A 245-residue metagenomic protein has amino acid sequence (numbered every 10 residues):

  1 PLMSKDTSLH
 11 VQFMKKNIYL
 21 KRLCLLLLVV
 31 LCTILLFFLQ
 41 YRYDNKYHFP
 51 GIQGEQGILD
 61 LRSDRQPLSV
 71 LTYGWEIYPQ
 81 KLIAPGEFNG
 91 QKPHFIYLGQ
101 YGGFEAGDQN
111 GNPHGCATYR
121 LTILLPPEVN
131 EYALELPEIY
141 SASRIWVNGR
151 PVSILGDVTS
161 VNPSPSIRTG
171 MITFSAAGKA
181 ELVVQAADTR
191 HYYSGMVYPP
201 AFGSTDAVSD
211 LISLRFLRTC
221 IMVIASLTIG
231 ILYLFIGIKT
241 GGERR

Functional and structural regions predicted by a protein language model:
I18-L26, V30-P127: Extended carbohydrate-recognition surfaces in non-catalytic/accessory domains of CAZymes and lectin-like proteins
V70, C116-T122, V129-A133, T169-M171 (+1 more regions): Intrinsic-disorder/low-complexity, polar/charged segments enriched in Ser/Thr/Lys/Arg/Asp/Glu/Gln
Q91-G99, R150-T169: Solvent-exposed beta-strand/loop surfaces of large extracellular or lumenal domains
I123-N148, L182-V184: Aromatic-lined ligand-binding clefts that engage carbohydrates, nucleic acids, or primary amines
S164-L227: An acidic-aromatic loop/edge-strand motif
I231-R245: Juxtamembrane interface at the cytosolic side of transmembrane helices
